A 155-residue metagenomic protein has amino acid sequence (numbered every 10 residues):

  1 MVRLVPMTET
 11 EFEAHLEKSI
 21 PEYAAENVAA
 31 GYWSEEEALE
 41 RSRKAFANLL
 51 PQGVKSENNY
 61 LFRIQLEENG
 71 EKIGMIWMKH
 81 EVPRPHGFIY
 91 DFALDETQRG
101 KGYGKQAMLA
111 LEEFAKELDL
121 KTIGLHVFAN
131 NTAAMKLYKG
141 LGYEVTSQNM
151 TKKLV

Functional and structural regions predicted by a protein language model:
R3-D91, D95-T97, F114, V145-L154: Acetyl-CoA-dependent GNAT
E13, M135-K136: Alpha-helical elements of the RecA-like P-loop NTPase motor core of helicases
G87, M108, K116-H126, N149: Conserved GNAT acetyl-CoA-binding A-motif
Q98, G102-A110: Conserved acetyl-CoA pyrophosphate-binding loop and the N-cap/start of the following alpha-helix in GNAT-like
R99, L125-A134, T151-V155: Conserved beta-strand-loop-alpha-helix junction that forms the acyl-donor binding cleft
Y138, Y143: Conserved active-site tyrosine of GNAT-family acetyltransferases
